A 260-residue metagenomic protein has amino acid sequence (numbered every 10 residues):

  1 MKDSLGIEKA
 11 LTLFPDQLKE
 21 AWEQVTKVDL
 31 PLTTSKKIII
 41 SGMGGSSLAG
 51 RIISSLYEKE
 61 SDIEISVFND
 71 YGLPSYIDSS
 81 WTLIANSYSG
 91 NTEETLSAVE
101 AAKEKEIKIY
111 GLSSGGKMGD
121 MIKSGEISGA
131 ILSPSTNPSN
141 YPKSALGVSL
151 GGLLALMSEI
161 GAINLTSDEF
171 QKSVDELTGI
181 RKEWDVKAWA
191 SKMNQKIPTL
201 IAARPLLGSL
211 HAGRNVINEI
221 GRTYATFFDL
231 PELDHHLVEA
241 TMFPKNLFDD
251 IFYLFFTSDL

Functional and structural regions predicted by a protein language model:
D3-A10, V25-D29, T33-K37, S158-D250: Active-site phosphate/pyrophosphate-binding segments
A10-Q17: The first (N-terminal) embedded transmembrane alpha-helix
L18, L153, I217: A residue-level signal for conserved active-site and pocket-lining positions in enzyme catalytic cores
E20-T26, I63-D70, E183: Short gly/ser/thr-rich secondary-structure transition/capping motifs
L32-G179, S191, S258-D259: Glycine-rich phosphate-binding loops that contact phosphosugars or nucleotide phosphates
F252-L260: Gly/Pro-rich interdomain helix-loop hinge
